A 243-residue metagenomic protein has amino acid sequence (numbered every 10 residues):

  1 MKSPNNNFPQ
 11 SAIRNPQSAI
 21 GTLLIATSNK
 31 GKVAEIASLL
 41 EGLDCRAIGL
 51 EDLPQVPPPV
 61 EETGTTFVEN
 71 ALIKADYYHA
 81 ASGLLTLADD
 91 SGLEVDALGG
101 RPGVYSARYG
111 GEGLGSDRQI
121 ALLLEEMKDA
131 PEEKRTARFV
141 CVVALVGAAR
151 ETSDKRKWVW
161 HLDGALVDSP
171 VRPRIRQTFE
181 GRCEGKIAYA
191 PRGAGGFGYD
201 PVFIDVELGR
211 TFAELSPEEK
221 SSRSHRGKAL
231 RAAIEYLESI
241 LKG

Functional and structural regions predicted by a protein language model:
M1-N7: Short coil-to-helix leader/linker segments, especially the first N-terminal amphipathic alpha-helix with its helix
K2, G21-L24, K30-G49, P54-G243: Anionic-ligand binding patches
N7-A19: Arg/Gly-rich low-complexity intrinsically disordered repeat tracts
